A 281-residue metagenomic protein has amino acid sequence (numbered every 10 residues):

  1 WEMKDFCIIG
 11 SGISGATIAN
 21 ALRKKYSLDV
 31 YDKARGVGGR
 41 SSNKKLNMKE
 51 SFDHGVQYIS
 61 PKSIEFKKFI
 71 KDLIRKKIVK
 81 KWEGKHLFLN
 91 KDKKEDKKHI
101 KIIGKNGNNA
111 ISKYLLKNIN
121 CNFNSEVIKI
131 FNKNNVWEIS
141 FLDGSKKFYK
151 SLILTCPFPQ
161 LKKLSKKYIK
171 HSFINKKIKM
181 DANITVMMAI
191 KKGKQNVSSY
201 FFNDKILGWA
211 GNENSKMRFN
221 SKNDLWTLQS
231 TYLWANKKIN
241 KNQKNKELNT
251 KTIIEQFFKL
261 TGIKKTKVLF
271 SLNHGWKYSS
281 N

Functional and structural regions predicted by a protein language model:
C7-I9, N20-N47: Glycine-rich FAD pyrophosphate-binding loop
C7-I9, Y31, V127, K146-L161: Short hydrophobic core segments
A21, S42-H86: N-terminal FAD cofactor-binding segment of flavoenzymes
G38, N47, Y149-S198: Central helical "cap/lid" subdomain
Y58-I64, L87, K91-Y114, K241-T252: Short beta-strand to alpha-helix junction loop
F123-E138: A conserved short coil-to-beta-strand element within the FAD-binding core of flavoproteins
T185-Q243, E247-L260: Active-site substrate-recognition segment that forms the wall of the catalytic cavity or substrate channel
E255-N281: Flavin (FAD/FMN) cofactor-binding core of flavoprotein oxidoreductases
